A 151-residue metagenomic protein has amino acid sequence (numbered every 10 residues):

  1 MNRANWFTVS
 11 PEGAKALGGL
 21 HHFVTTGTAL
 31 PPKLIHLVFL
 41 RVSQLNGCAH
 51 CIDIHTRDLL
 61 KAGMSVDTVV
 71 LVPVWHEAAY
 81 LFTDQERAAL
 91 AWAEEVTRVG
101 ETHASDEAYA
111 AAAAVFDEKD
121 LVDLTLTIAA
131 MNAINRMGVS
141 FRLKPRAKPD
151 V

Functional and structural regions predicted by a protein language model:
M1-V151: Hydrophobic alpha-helical segments
